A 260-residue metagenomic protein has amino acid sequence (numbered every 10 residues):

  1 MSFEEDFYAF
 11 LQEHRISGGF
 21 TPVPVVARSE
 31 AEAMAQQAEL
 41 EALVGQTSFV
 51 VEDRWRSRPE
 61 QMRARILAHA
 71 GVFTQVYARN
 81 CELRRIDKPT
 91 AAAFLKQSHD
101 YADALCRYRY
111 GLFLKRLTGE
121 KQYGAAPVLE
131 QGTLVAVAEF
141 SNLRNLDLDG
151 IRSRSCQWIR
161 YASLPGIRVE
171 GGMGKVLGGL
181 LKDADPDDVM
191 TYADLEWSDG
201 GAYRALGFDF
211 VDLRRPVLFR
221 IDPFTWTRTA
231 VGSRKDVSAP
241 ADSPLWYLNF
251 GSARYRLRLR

Functional and structural regions predicted by a protein language model:
M1-F20: Short Lys/Arg-enriched alpha/beta "domain-start" segment
A9, G19-S29, E139-S141, I159-Y161: Active-site ExK catalytic segment of metal-dependent nucleases
I16, V44-G45, D185-V189: Short, high-confidence coil segments that cap the C-terminus of an alpha-helix and link into the following beta-strand
T21-V51: Basic, amphipathic alpha-helical patches used to engage nucleic acids or provide basic targeting signals, exemplified
A27-E32, R54-S57, I167, W197: Acidic-and-aromatic substrate-binding clefts and catalytic sites of carbohydrate-active enzymes
E39-R79: Basic, glycine-rich
Q61-R65, V72-D188, A193-G201, A205-L206 (+2 more regions): A conserved beta-strand-loop-helix scaffold within acyl/acetyltransferase catalytic domains
I221-R260: C-terminal "cap" of GNAT-fold acetyltransferases
